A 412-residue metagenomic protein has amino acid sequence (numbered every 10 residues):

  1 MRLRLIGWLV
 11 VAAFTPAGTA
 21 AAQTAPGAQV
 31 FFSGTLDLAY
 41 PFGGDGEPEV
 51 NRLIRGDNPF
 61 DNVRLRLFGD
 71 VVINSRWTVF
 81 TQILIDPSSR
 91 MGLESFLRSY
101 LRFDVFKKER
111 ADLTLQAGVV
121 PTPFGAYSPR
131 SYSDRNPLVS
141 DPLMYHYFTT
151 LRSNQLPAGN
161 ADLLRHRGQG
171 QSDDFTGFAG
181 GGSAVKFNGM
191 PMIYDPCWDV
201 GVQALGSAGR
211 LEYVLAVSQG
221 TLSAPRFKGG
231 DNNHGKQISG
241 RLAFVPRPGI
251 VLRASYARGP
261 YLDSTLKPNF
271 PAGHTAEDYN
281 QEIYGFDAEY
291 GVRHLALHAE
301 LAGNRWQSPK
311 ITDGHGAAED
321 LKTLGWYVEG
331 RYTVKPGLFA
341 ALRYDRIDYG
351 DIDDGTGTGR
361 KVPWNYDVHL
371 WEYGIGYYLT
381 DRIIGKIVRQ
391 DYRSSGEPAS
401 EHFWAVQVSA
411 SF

Functional and structural regions predicted by a protein language model:
M1-R4: Positively charged n-region of N-terminal signal peptides that target proteins for export
I6-A17: Bacterial N-terminal signal peptides
G18-A22: Sec/Tat signal peptide C-region and signal peptidase I cleavage site
T24-F42, G56-S223, H234-K236, A243-V251 (+1 more regions): Outer membrane beta-barrel
A39-F60, Y256, E277-D278: Outer-membrane beta-barrel transmembrane domain signature of Gram-negative proteins, especially the mid-to-C-terminal
L53-I54, S99-K107, V119, S128 (+1 more regions): Outer-membrane beta-barrel pore domains
L84-E94, F227-N233, N365-D367, R393-E401: Solvent-exposed loop/turn segments connecting transmembrane beta-strands in outer-membrane beta-barrel proteins
M192, P196, V200-Q203, G230-H234 (+3 more regions): Short, contiguous, pocket-lining structural segments that sit at or immediately flank catalytic/ligand-binding sites
